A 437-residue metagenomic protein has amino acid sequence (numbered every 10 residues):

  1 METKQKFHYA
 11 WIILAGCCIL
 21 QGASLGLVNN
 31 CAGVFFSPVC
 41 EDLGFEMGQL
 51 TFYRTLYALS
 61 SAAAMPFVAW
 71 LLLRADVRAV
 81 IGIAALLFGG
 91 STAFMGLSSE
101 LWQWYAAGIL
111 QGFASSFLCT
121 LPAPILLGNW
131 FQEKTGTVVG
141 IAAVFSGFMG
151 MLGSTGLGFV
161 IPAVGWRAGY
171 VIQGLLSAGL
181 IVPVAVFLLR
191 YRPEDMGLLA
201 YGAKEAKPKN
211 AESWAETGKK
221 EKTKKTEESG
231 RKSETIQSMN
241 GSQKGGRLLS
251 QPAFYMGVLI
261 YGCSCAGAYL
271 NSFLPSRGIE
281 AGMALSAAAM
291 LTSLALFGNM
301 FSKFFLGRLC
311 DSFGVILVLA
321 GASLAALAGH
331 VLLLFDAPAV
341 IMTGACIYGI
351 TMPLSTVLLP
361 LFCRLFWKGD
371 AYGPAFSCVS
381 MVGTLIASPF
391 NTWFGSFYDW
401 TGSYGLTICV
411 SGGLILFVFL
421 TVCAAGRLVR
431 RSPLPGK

Functional and structural regions predicted by a protein language model:
I12-P38, L43-M47, A64, S154 (+2 more regions): Extracytoplasmic
V28-F36, G246-F304: Extracytoplasmic gate region of multi-pass secondary transporters
V39-C40, L71-L72, T155-G165, G278-I279 (+2 more regions): Interfacial helix-cap and linker-helix signal at transmembrane-aqueous boundaries of multi-pass secondary transporters
A63-L101, C310: Conserved MFS/SLC helix-loop-helix module at the cytosolic interface between two early adjacent transmembrane helices
S91, W102-L110, A339-I347: Paired small-residue
F117-F131, L354-W367: Intracellular juxtamembrane helix-capping segments at the cytosolic ends of symmetry-related transmembrane helices
F145-D195: Helix-loop-helix hairpin linking two adjacent transmembrane segments in secondary transporters
S293-N299, F305, C310-F362: C-terminal transmembrane helical hairpin of 12-TM major facilitator-type secondary transporters
